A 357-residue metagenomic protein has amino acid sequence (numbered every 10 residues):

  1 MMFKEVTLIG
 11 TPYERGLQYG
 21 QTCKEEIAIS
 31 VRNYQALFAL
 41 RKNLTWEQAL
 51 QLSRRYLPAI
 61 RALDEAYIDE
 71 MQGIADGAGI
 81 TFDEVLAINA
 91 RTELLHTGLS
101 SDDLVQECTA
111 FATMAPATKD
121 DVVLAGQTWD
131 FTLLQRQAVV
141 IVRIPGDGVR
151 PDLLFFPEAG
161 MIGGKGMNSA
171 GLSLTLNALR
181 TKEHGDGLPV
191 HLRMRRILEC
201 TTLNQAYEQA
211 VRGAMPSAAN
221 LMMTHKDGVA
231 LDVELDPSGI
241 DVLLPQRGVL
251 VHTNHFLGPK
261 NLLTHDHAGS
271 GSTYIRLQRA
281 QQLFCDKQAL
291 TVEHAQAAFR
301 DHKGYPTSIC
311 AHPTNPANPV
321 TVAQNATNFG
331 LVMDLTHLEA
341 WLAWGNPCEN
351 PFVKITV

Functional and structural regions predicted by a protein language model:
M1-E107, E199-I240, Q246-V357: C-terminus-biased signal that marks the final domain/tail of proteins
R91-L192, N328-L331, A340-A343, E349-N350: Internal mixed beta-strand/loop scaffold within catalytic domains of large alpha/beta enzymes
M194-I197: Alpha-helix capping and helix-loop boundary segments enriched in small/acidic/polar residues
